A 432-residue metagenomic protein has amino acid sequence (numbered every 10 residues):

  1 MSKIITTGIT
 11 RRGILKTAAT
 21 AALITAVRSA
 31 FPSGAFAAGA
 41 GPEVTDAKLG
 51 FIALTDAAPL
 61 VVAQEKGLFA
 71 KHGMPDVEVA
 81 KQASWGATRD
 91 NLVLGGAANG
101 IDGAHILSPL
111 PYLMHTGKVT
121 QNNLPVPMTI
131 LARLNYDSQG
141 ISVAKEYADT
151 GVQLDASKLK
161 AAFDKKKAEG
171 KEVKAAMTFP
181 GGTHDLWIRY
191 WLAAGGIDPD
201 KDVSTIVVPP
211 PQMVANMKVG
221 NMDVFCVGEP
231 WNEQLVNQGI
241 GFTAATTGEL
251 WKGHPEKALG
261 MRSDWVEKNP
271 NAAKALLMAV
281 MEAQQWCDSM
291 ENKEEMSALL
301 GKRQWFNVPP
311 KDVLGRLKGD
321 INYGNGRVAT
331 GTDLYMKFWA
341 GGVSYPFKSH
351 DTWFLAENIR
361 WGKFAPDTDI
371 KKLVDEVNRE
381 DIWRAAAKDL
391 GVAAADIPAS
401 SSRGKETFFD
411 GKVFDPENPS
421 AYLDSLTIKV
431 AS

Functional and structural regions predicted by a protein language model:
M1-G13, T20-R28, F36: N-terminal secretory signal peptides
A38-V207, V219-E233, I240-G253, D415-A421: Short, glycine-/small- and polar/acidic-enriched structural segments that line small-molecule recognition paths
D56, E65, T88, H184-W187 (+8 more regions): Stable alpha-helical elements in mature extracytoplasmic
I101-D102, K201-T243, R262, E294 (+3 more regions): Ligand-binding pocket segment of bilobal, Venus flytrap-like solute-binding proteins
I141-S142, A258-M261, W265-V266: Short glycine- and hydrophobic/aromatic-rich loop-to-beta-strand nucleating segment in the catalytic cores
N269-D381: Secondary-structure end/capping motifs
T352-S432: Conserved C-terminal helix/tail region of periplasmic/extracytoplasmic solute-binding proteins
